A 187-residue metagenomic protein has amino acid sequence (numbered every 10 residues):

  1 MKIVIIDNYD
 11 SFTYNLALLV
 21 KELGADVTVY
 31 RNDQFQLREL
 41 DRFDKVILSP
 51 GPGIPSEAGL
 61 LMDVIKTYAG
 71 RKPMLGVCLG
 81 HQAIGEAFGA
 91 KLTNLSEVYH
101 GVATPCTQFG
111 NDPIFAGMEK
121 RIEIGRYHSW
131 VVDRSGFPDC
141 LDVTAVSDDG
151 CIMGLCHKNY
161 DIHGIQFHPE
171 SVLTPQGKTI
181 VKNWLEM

Functional and structural regions predicted by a protein language model:
M1-V4: Extreme N-terminal starter segment of soluble prokaryotic enzymes
F12, G53-P55, V172: Active-site beta-alpha loop architecture of Rossmann-like, nucleotide-cofactor-dependent enzymes
A17-D26: Two-component/phosphorelay signaling modules centered on CheY-like receiver
D26-Q34: A short beta-strand-loop structural module common to alpha/beta enzyme folds
F35-F43: Short amphipathic alpha-helix with an adjacent loop that forms part of the alpha/beta core around
F43-A116, V181-N183: Cysteine-nucleophile active-site neighborhood
D112-N159: Catalytic beta-strand/loop cores that center a nucleophilic Ser/Cys/Thr and support acyl-enzyme chemistry
V172-M187: Acyltransferase
